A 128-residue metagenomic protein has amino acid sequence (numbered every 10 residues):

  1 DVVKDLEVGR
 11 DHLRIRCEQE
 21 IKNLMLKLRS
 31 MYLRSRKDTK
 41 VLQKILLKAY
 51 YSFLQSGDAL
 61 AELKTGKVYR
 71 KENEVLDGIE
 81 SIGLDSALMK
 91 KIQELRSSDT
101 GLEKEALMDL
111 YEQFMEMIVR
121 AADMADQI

Functional and structural regions predicted by a protein language model:
D1-V8: Charged mid-protein connector segments
G9-I128: Conserved nucleotidyltransferase catalytic core and NTase-mimicking acidic/glycine-rich helix/loop elements in nucleic
